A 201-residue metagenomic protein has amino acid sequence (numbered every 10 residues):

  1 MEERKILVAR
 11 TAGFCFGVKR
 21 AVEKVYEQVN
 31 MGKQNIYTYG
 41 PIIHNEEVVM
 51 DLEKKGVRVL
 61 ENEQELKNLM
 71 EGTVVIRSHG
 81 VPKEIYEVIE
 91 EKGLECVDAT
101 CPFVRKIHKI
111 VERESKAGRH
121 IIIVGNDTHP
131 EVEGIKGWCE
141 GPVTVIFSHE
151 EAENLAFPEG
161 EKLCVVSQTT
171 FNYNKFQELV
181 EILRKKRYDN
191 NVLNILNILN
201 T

Functional and structural regions predicted by a protein language model:
M1-T201: The feature marks the mature, well-folded catalytic cores of soluble enzymes
